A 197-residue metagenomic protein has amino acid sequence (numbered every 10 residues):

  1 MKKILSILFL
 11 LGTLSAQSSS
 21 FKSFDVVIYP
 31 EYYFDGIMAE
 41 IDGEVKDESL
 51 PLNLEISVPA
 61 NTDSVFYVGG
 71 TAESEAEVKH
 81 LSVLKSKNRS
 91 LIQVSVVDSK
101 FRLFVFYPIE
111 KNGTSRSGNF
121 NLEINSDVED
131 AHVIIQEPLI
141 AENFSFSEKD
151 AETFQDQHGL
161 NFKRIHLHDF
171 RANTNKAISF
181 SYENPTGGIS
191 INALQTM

Functional and structural regions predicted by a protein language model:
K2-L5, F24-V26: Residue-level marker of intrinsically disordered, low-complexity segments enriched for small/polar residues
K3-L14: Sec-dependent N-terminal signal peptides
A16-M197: Lumenal/extracellular ectodomains and adaptor appendage modules of the eukaryotic vesicle/secretory system
